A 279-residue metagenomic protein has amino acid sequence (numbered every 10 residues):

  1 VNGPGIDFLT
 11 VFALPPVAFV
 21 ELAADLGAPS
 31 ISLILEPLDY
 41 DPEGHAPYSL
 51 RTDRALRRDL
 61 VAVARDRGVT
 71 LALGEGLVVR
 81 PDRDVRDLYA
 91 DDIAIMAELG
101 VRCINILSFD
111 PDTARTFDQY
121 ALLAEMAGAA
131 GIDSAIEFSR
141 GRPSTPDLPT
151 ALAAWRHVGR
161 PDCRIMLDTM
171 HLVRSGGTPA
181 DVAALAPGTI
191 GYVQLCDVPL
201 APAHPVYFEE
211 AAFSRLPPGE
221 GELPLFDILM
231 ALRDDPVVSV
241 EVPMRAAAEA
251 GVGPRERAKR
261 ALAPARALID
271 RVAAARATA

Functional and structural regions predicted by a protein language model:
V1-G5, F12-S30, D59, R65 (+3 more regions): Histidine-acidic metal/acid-base catalytic patches
N2, A28-A121, A130-D133, H171 (+2 more regions): Structural motif corresponding to the early beta-alpha repeats
G5-F8, N105-I106, A135-E137, M166-D168: Short catalytic-loop micro-motif centered on adjacent basic/acidic residues
D7-L9, G76-V79, F109, S139-G141 (+1 more regions): Short strand-loop junctions, especially beta-strand C-caps/beta-turns that link beta-sheets to coils or alpha-helices
D84, P111, R142, L216 (+2 more regions): Short, surface-exposed alpha-helical recognition segments that flank or form part of ligand/macromolecule-binding
T113, F117-Y120, A124, L148-A151 (+1 more regions): Hydrophobic, well-ordered secondary-structure segments
A121, G128, H157-G159: Short hydrophobic "helix-edge" motifs at membrane interfaces and signal-peptide entry regions
D133-S139, P143-S144: Conserved anion-binding
